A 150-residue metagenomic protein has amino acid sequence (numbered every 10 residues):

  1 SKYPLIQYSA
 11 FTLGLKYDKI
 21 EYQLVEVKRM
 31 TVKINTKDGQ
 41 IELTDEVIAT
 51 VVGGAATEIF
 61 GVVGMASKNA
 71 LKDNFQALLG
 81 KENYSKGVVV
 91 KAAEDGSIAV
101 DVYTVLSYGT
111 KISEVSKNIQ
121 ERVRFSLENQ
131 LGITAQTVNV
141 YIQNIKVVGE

Functional and structural regions predicted by a protein language model:
L5-Y8, T12-E26: Short, positively charged and aromatic/hydrophobic N-terminal segments
G14, G87-V90, F125, N129: Non-transmembrane, interaction-prone segments in cytosolic or luminal domains
L24-Y108, K117, I133-E150: Contiguous, often N-terminal, cationic amphipathic patches that form binding interfaces
I112-L131, A135: Short, non-transmembrane amphipathic alpha-helical segments
